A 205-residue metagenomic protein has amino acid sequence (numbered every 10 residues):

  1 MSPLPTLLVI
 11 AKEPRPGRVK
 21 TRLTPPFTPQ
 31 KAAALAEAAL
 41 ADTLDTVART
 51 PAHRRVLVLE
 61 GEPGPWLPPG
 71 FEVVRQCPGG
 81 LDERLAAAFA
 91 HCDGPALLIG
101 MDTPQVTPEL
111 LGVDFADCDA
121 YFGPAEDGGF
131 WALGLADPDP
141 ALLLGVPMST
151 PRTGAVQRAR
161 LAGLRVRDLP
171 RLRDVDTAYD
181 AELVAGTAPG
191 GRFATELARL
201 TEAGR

Functional and structural regions predicted by a protein language model:
M1-R22: N-terminal nucleotide-binding beta1-loop-alpha1 segment
I10-R15, G61, E126-D127: Short glycine-enriched loops at secondary-structure junctions
A34-H53: A short, N-terminal amphipathic alpha-helix
A52-G61: Short beta-strand/loop segment that forms part of the nucleotide-sugar
L67-L97, T150-T153: Short phosphate-binding loop-to-helix
P104-F130: Conserved donor-nucleotide/metal-binding helix-loop-beta segment in metal-dependent transferases, i.e., the alpha-helix
L135-L161: Short, glycine-/small-residue-rich phosphate/pyrophosphate-handling segment
V156-R205: Conserved alpha/beta core of the MobA/IspD/sugar-nucleotide pyrophosphorylase nucleotidyltransferase superfamily
